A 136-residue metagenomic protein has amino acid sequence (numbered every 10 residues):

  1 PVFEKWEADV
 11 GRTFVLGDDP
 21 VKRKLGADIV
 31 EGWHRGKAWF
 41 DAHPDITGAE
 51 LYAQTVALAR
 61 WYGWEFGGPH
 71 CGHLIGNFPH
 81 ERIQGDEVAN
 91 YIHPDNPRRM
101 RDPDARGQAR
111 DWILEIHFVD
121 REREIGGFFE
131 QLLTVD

Functional and structural regions predicted by a protein language model:
P1-D136: Active-site neighborhoods and metal-handling regions in enzymes and metal-associated proteins
